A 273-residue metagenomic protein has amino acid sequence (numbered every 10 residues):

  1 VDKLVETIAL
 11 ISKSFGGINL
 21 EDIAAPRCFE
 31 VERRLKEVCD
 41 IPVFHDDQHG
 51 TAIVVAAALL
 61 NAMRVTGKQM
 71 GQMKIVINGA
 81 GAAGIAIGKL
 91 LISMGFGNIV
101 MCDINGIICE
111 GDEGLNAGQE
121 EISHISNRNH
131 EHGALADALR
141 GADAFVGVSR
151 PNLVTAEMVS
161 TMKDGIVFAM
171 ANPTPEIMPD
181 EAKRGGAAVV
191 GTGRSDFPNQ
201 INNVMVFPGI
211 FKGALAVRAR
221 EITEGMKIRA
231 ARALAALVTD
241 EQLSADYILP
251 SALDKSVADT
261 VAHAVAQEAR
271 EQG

Functional and structural regions predicted by a protein language model:
V1-M73, A262: Glycine/serine-rich phosphate-binding loop and adjoining beta1-alpha1 elements at the start of nucleotide-handling
V1-V5, A25-F29, H49, I53 (+14 more regions): Electropositive phosphate-/nucleotide-binding environments in soluble metabolic enzymes
N19-D22, V43-D46, I77, M101 (+3 more regions): General beta-strand structural signal in soluble alpha/beta enzymes
D22-A25, D46-H49, I104-I107, R150-P151 (+2 more regions): Short, ordered loop/turn segments at secondary-structure junctions
H45, H49, I53-V146, R150: Glycine-rich phosphate/diphosphate-binding loop of Rossmann-like nucleotide-binding domains
D46-D47, T66, A171-Q272: Adenosine-phosphate binding glycine-rich loop
E121-A188, R194-D196: Rossmann-like adenosine-cofactor binding region
